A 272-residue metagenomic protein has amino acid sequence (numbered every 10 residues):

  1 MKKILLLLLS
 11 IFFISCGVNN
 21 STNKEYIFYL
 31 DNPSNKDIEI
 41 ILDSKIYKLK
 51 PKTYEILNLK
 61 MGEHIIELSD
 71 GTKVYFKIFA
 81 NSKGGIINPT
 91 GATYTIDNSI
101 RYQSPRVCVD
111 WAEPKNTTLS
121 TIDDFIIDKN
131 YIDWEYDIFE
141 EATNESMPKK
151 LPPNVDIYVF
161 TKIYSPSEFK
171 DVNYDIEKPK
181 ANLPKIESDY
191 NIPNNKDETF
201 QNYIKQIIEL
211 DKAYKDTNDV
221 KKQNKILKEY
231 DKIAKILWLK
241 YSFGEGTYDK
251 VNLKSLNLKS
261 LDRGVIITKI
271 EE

Functional and structural regions predicted by a protein language model:
M1-G17: Sec-dependent bacterial lipoprotein signal peptides
C16-P51, D70-E272: Short loop/turn and low-complexity linker motifs enriched in small/turn-promoting residues
L30, I56-L57: Hydrophobic core positions of the immunoglobulin-like beta-sandwich fold
Y54, K60-T72: A short tyrosine-centered beta-strand micro-motif
